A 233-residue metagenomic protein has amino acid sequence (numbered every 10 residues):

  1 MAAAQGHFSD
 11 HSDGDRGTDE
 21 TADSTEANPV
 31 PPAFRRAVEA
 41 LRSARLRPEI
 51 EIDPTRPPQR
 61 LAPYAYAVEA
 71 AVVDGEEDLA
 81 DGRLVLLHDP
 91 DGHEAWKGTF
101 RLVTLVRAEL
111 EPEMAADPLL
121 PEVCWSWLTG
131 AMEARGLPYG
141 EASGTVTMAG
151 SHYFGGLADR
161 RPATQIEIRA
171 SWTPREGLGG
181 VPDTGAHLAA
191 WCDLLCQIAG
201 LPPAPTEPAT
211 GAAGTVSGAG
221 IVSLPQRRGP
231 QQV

Functional and structural regions predicted by a protein language model:
M1-P58: Short, extreme N-terminal leader segments that mark the start of a protein/domain
R47, R56, G75, E167 (+1 more regions): Interaction-mediating elements
A65, K97-P112, P162-W172: Glycine-rich, often proline-containing surface loops adjacent to acidic residues and nearby aromatics that form
A67-R107: A glycine-rich, hydrophobic loop/mini-helix early in the fold
R83-H88, A149-R169: Aromatic/basic-lined ligand-recognition segments that form π-stacking hydrophobic pockets flanked by Lys/Arg to engage
L110-P112, A116, W127, P138-T145 (+3 more regions): Mixed-charge (acidic/basic) macromolecular-recognition segments
P118-G156: Short, internal acidic amphipathic alpha-helical interface segments that mediate docking to partner proteins
W172-Q226, P230-V233: Mixed-charge, glycine-accented linear interaction segment located at domain edges/termini
